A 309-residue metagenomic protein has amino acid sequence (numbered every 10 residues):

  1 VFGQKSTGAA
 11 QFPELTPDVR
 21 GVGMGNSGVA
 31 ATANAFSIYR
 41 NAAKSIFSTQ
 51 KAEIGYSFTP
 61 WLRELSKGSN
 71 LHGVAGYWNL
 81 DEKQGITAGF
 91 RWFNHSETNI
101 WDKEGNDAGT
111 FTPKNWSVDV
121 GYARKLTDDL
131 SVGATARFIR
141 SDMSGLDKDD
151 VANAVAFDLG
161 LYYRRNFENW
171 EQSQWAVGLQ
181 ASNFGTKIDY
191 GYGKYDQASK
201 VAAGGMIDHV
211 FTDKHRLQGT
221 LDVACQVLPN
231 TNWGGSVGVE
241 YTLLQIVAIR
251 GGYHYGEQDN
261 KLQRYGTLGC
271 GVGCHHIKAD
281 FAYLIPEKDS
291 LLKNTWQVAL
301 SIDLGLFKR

Functional and structural regions predicted by a protein language model:
F2-R309: Subset of outer-membrane beta-barrel
